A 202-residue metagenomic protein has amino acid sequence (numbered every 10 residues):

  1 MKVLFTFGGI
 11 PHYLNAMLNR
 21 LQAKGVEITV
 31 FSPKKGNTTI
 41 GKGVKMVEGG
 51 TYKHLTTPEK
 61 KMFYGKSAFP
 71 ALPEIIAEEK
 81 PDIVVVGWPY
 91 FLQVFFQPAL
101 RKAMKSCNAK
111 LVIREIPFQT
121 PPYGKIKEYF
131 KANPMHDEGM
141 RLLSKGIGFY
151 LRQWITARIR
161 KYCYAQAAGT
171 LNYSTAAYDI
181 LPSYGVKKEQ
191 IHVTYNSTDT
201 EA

Functional and structural regions predicted by a protein language model:
M1-T56, E79, C107: N-terminal subdomain of nucleotide-sugar transferases
V3, I28, L111, K188-I191: Hydrophobic anchor at the start of a short beta-strand that flanks the dinucleotide cofactor-binding loop
T6, F31-P33, V112-E115, Y173 (+1 more regions): Generic beta-sheet signal
P11-N15, T38, I83-C107, L111-Y129: An aromatic- and histidine-rich active-site surface loop
Y13, P33, G87, N172-S174 (+1 more regions): Replace "coordinates the UDP/GDP/TDP-sugar" with "coordinates nucleotide-activated sugar donors
T57-K102, S106, Q153-Y162: An amphipathic, basic-hydrophobic alpha-helix
K110, Q119-Y162: Nucleotide-sugar donor phosphate/pyrophosphate-binding loop at the beta->alpha transition of glycosyltransferases
F149-K161, A165-A202: Donor nucleotide-sugar binding/catalytic pocket of nucleotide-sugar-dependent glycosyltransferases
